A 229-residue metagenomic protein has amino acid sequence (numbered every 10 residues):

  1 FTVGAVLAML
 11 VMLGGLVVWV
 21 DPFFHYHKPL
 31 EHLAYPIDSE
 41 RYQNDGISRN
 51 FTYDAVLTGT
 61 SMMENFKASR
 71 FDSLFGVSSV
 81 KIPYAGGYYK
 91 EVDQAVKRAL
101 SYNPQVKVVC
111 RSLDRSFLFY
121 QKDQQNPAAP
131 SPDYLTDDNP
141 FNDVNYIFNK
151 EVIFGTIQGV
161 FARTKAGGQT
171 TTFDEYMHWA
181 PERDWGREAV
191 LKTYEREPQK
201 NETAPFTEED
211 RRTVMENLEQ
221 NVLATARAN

Functional and structural regions predicted by a protein language model:
F1-D21: Hydrophobic membrane-insertion alpha-helices, especially the h-region of bacterial N-terminal signal peptides
V6, A228-N229: Extended hydrophobic/aromatic segments used for targeting, binding, or gating
V18-R41: Alpha-helical transmembrane signal-anchor/signal-peptide segments
E31-I37, L57, A85-Y88, D210-T213: Short, flexible loop segments at the rims of nucleotide/cofactor-binding pockets, characterized by
Y35-M62: Short extracytoplasmic
I37-N44, Y88-K97, Q220: N-terminal post-signal-peptidase region of extra-cytosolic proteins
T52, T58, M62-I147: Membrane-embedded segments
L113, K122, N126-A228: Secreted/periplasmic serine-hydrolase-like ester/acetyl group-modifying domain
